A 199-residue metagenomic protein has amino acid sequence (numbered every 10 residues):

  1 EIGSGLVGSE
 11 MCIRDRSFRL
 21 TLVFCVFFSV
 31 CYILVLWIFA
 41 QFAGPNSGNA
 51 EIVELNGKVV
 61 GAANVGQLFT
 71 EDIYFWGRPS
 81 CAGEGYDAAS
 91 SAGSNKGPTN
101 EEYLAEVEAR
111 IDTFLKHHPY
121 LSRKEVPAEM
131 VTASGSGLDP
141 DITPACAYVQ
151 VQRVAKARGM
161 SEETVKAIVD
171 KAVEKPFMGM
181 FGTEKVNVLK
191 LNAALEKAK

Functional and structural regions predicted by a protein language model:
E1-I13: Single conserved hydrophobic/aromatic residue that forms the stacking wall/gate of nucleotide- or nucleobase-binding
S4, K124, E184: Residues that recognize and position ribonucleotide moieties
S17-F39: Hydrophobic membrane-insertion alpha-helices, especially the h-region of bacterial N-terminal signal peptides
S29, L36-A157, K166, V173-F177: Flexible, solvent-exposed loop/hinge segments and secondary-structure transition points
V149-K199: Extracytoplasmic/periplasmic C-terminal soluble domains
